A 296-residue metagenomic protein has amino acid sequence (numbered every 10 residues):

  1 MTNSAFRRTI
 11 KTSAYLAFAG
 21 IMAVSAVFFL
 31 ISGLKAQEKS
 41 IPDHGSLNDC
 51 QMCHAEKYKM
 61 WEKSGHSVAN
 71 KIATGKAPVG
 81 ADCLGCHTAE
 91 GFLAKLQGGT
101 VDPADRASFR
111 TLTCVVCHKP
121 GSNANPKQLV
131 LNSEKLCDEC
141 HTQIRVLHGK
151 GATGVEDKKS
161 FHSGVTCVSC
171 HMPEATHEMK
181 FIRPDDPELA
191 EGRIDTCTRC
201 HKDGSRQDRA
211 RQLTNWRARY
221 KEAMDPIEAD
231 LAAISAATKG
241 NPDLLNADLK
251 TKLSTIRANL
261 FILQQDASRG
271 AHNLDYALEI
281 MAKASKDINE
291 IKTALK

Functional and structural regions predicted by a protein language model:
M1-Y15: N-terminal secretory signal peptides that target proteins for export/translocation
S13-Y15, A26-K296: Short sequence/structural segments immediately N-terminal
A19-S25: Hydrophobic membrane-insertion alpha-helices, especially the h-region of bacterial N-terminal signal peptides
